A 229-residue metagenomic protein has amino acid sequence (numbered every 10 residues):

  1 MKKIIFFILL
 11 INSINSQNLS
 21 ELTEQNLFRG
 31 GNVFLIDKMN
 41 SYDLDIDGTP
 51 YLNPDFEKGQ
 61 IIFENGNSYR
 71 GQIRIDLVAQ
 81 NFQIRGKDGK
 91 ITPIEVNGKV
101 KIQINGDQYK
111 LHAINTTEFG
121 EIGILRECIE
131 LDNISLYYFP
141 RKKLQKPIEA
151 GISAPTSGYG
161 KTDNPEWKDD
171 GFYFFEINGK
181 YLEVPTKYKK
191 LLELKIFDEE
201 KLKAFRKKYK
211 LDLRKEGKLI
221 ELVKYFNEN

Functional and structural regions predicted by a protein language model:
K3, E57-I62: General secondary-structure propensity
K3-S13: Sec-dependent N-terminal signal peptides
I14, G59, Y173: A broad, low-specificity signal marking well-ordered, structured residues that form hydrophobic/aromatic
N15-G48: Sec-dependent signal peptide cleavage junction
P50-E57: N-terminal ordered "arm"
L52, I62-E183: Aromatic-patch recognition
T186, L192-N229: Long, compositionally biased interface segments
